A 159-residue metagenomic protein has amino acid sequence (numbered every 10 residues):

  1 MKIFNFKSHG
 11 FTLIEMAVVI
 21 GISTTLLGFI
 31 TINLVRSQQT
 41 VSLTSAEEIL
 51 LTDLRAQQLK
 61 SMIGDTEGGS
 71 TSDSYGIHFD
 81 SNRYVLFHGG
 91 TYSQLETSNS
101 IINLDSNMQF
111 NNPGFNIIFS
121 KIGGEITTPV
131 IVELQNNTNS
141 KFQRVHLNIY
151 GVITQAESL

Functional and structural regions predicted by a protein language model:
K2-L34: N-terminal single-pass transmembrane signal-anchor helix
S8, H88-G90, N137-T138, I149: Short, ordered coil/turn segments that flank beta-strands lining enzyme active or ligand-binding pockets
V35, S120, N148: Residue-level detector of conserved, well-ordered beta-strand and adjacent loop positions that form binding/recognition
Q39-G68: Membrane-proximal N-terminal amphipathic helix
G69-I118: Type IV pilin-like appendage domain
N116-I126: Short, surface-exposed tryptophan/glycine-enriched loops that mediate extracellular molecular recognition
G123, V130-I131, N137-L159: Low-complexity, S/T/G/P-rich flexible repeat/linker segments used as non-globular hinges and stalks within
